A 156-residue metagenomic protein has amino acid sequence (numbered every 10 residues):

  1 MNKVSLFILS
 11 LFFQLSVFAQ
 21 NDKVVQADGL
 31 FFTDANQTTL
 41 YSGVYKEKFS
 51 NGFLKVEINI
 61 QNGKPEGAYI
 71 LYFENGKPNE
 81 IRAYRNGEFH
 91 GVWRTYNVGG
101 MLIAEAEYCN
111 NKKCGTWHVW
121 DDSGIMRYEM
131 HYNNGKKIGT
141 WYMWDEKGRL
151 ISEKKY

Functional and structural regions predicted by a protein language model:
M1-K23: Bacterial Sec-dependent N-terminal signal peptides
V17-Y156: Glycine/tyrosine- and acidic-biased, solvent-exposed loop/turn segments at the edges of beta-strands
